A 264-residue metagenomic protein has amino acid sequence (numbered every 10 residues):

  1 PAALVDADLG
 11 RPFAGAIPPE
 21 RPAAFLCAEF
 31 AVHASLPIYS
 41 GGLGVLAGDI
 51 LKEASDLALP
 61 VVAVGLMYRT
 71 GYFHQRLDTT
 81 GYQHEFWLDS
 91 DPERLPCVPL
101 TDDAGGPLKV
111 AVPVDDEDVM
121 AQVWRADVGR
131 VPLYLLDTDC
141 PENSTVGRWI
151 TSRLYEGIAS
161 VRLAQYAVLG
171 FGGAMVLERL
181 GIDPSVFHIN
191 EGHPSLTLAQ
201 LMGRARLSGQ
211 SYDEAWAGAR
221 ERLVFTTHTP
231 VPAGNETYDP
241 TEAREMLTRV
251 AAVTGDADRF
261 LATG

Functional and structural regions predicted by a protein language model:
P1-G264: Catalytic cores of carbohydrate-active enzymes across secretory and cytosolic contexts
